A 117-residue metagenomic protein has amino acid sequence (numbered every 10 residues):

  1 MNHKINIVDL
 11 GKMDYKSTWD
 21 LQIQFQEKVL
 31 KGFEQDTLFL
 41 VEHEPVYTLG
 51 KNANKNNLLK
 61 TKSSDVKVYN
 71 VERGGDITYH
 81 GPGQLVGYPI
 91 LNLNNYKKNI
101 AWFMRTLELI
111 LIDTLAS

Functional and structural regions predicted by a protein language model:
M1-S117: N-terminal lobe of the biotin/lipoate ligase/transferase fold
